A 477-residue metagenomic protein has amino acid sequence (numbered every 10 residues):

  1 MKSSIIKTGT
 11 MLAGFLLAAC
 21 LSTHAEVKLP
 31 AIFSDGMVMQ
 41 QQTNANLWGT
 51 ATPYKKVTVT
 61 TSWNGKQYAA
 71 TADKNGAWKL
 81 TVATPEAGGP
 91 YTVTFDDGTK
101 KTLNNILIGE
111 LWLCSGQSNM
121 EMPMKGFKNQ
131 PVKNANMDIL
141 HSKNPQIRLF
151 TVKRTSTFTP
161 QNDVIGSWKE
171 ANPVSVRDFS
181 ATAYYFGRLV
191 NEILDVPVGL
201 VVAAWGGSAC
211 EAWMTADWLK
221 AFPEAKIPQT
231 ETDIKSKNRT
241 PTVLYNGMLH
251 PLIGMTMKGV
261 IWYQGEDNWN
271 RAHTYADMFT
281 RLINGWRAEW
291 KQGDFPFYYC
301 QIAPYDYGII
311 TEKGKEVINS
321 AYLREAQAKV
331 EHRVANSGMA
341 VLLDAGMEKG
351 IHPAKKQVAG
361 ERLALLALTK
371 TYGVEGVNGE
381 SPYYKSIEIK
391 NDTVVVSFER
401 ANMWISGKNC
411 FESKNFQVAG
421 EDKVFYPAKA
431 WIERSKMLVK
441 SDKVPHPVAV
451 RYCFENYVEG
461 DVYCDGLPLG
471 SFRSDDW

Functional and structural regions predicted by a protein language model:
M1-E26: Bacterial Sec-dependent N-terminal signal peptides
E26-W477: Cell-envelope and extracellular/periplasmic
